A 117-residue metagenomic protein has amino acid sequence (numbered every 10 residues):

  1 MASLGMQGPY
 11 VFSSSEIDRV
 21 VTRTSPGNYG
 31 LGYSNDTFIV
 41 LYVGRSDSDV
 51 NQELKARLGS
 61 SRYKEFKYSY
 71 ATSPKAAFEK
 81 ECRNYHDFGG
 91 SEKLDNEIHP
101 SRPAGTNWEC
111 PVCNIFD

Functional and structural regions predicted by a protein language model:
M1-L41, R45-D117: Boundary/linker segments flanking structured domains
